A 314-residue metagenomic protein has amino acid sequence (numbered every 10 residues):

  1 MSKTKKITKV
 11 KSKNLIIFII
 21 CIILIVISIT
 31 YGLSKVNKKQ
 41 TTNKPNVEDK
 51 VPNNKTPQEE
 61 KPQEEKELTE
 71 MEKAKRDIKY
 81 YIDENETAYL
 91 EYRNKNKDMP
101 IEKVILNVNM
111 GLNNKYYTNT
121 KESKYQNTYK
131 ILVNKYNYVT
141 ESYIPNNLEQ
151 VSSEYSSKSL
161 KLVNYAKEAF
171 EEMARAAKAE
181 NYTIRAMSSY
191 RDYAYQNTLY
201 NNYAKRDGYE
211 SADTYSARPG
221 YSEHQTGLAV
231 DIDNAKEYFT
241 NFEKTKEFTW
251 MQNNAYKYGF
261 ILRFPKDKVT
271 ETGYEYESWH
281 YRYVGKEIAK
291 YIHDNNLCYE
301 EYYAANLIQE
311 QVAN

Functional and structural regions predicted by a protein language model:
S2-C21, I25-S189, Y193-N314: Extracytoplasmic cell-surface/polysaccharide-interacting catalytic and binding patches
